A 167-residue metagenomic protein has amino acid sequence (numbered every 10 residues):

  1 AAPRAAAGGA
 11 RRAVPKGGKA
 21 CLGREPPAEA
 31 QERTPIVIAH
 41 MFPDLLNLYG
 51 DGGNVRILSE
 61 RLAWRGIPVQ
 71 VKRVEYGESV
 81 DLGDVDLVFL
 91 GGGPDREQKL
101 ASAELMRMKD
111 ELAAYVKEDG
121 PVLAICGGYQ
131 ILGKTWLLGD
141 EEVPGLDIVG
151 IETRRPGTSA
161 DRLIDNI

Functional and structural regions predicted by a protein language model:
A2-K117: N-terminal beta1-alpha1 cap of cysteine-dependent amidohydrolase-like domains
T34, P68-Q70, S159-I167: Generic structural motif recognizing short loop/turn segments at the entrances and edges of beta-strands
D95-N166: Cysteine-nucleophile active-site neighborhood
